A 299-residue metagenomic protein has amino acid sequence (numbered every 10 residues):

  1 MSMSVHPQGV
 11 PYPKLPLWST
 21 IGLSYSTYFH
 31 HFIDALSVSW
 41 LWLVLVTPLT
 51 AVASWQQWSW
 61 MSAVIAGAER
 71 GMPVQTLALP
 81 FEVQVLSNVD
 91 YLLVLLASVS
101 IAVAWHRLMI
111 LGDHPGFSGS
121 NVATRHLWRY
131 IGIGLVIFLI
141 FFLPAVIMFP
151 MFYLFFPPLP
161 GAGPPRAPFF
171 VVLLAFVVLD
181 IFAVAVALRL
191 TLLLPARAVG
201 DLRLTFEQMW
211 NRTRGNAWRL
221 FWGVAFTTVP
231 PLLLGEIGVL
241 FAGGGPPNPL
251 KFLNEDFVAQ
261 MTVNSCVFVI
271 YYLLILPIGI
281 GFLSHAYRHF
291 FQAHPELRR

Functional and structural regions predicted by a protein language model:
S2-W58, S62, L179-F252: Nonpolar helix-loop interface/hinge motif
M3-Q8, Y12, P80-D113, P165-L202 (+2 more regions): Selective recognition of hydrophobic, aromatic-rich stretches within alpha-helical transmembrane segments of polytopic
L23, L36, H114-L139, E207-N211: Interfacial transmembrane-helix boundary/kink motif in multi-pass membrane proteins
A35, S39, L43, T47 (+13 more regions): Alpha-helical transmembrane spans of integral membrane proteins, capturing the lipid-embedded, hydrophobic core of TM
L45-Q57, I101-M109, I140-F155, L194 (+3 more regions): Alpha-helical membrane-inserting segments
A51, W55-V99: Alpha-helical transmembrane segments in multi-pass membrane proteins
A53, Q57-I65, M109, D113-H114 (+7 more regions): Membrane-interfacial segments
V74-A78, N248-S265: Short, membrane-exposed interhelical loops at transmembrane-helix boundaries
